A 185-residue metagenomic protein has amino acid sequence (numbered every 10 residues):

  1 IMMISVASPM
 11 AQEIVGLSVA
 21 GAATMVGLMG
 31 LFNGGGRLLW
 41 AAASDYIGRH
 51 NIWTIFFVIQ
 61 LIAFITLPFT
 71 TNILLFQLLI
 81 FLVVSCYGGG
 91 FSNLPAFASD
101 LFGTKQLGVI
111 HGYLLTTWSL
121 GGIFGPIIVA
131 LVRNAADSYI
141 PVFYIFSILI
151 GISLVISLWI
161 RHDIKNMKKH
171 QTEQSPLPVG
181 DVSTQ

Functional and structural regions predicted by a protein language model:
I1-G35, W40, P95, G125 (+1 more regions): Extracytoplasmic gate region of multi-pass secondary transporters
R37-G48, R133-N134: Helix-to-loop junctions at the C-terminal end of transmembrane segments in multipass secondary transporters
D45-F57: Cytoplasmic membrane-interface "Motif A"-like loop-to-helix N-cap segments of 12-TM Major Facilitator Superfamily
I59-T71: C-terminal ends and interior cores of transmembrane alpha-helices in multi-pass membrane transporters/permeases
G89-F102: Intracellular juxtamembrane helix-capping segments at the cytosolic ends of symmetry-related transmembrane helices
L101-A136: A late C-terminal transmembrane helix in Major Facilitator Superfamily
L131-I148: A membrane-interface helix-boundary motif in multi-pass transporters
S147-P176: Multi-pass alpha-helical transporter architecture, strongest for 12-TM Major Facilitator/SLC carriers used
